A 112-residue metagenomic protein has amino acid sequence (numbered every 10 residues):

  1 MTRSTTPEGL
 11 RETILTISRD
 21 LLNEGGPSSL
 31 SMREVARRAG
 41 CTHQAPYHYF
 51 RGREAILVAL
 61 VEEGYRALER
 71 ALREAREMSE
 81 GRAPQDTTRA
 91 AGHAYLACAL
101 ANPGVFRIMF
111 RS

Functional and structural regions predicted by a protein language model:
M1-G9, D20, E80-G81: N-terminal intrinsically disordered/low-complexity leader segments
T13, I17, L21-A55, A59: Helix-turn-helix
I14-L22, G64, Y95, A99: Short hydrophobic clusters on alpha-helical segments that form packing/core surfaces in small helical domains
I17-G25, A67-M78: Solvent-exposed, amphipathic alpha-helical segments
L22, I56-G64, L72, M109: Alpha-helical DNA-contacting segments of helix-turn-helix folds
S31, F106-F110: Short, hydrophobic secondary-structure boundary micro-motifs
R73-V105: Hydrophobic alpha-helical connector segments
